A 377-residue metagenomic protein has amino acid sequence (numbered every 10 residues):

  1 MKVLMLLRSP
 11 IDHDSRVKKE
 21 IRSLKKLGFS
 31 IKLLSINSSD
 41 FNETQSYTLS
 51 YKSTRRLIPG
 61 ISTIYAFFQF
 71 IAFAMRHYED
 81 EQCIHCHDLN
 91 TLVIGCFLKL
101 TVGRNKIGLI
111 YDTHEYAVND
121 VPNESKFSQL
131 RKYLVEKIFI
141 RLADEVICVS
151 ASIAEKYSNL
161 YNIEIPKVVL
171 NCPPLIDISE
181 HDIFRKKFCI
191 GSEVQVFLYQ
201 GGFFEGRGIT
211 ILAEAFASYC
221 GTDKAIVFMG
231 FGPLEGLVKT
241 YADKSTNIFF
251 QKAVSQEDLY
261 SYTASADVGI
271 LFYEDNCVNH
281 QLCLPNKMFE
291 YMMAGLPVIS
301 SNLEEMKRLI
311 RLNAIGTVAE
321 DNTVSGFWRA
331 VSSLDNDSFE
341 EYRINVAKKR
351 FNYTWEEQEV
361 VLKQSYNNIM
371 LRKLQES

Functional and structural regions predicted by a protein language model:
R22, F68-Y78, V93, F97-R104 (+2 more regions): Membrane-proximal helix-turn-helix segments that form the acceptor-binding/catalytic region of lipid-linked
S35, Y133-E180, F249-Q251: Donor nucleotide-sugar binding/catalytic pocket of nucleotide-sugar-dependent glycosyltransferases
I147, G191-R207, L212-F216, V227 (+2 more regions): Conserved donor-binding/catalytic core segment of Leloir-type glycosyltransferases
I178-I190, R343: A short helix/loop element that forms part of the nucleotide-sugar donor recognition site in Leloir-type
F188, N322, S338-N368: A charged, aromatic-enriched C-terminal amphipathic alpha-helix characteristic of glycosyltransferases across folds
G236-V268: Nucleotide-activated donor-binding/catalytic signature segment of Leloir-type glycosyltransferases, i.e., the conserved
V268-L271, E290-S300: Short hydrophobic beta-strand element within catalytic cores of glycosyltransferases and related nucleotide-activated
L312-V324, V331-S338: Conserved acidic donor-binding segment of nucleotide-sugar-dependent glycosyltransferases
